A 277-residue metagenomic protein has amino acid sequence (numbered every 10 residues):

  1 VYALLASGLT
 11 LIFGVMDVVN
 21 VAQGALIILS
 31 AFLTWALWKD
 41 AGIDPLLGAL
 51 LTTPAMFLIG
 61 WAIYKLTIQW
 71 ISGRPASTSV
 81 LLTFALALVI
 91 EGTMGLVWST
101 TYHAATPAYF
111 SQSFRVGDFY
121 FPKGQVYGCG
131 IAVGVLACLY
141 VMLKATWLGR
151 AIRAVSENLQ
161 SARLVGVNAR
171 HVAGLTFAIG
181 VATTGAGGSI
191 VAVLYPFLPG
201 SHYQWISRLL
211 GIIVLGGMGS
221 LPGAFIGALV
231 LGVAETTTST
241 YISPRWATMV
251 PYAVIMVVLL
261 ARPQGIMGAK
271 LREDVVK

Functional and structural regions predicted by a protein language model:
V1-W38, L66-T78, I213-L221: Single transmembrane alpha-helix segments in multi-pass membrane proteins
A6, G42-P54, F177-I255: Transmembrane alpha-helical segments in multi-pass inner-membrane proteins
A25, I71-G95, H202-V214, S243-R262: Pore- or pathway-lining transmembrane helices of multi-pass membrane proteins that form conduits for solutes/ions
A31-W35, T53-I59, L86-M94, I131-Y140 (+3 more regions): Hydrophobic core segments of alpha-helical transmembrane domains in multi-pass membrane transport and ion-translocation
G42-L86, T93, I226-L231, R262-P263: Alpha-helical transmembrane segments within multi-pass membrane transporters and channels
W70-I71, A76-A145, V172, T237 (+3 more regions): Transmembrane helix-bundle core of multi-pass membrane transporters and related energy-transducing complexes
V97, T101, E157-L164, N168-H171 (+1 more regions): Cytosolic-side transmembrane-helix boundaries in multi-pass membrane proteins
Y120-F197, L221-G227: Helix-loop-helix "hairpin" substructures at the membrane interface of multi-pass membrane proteins
